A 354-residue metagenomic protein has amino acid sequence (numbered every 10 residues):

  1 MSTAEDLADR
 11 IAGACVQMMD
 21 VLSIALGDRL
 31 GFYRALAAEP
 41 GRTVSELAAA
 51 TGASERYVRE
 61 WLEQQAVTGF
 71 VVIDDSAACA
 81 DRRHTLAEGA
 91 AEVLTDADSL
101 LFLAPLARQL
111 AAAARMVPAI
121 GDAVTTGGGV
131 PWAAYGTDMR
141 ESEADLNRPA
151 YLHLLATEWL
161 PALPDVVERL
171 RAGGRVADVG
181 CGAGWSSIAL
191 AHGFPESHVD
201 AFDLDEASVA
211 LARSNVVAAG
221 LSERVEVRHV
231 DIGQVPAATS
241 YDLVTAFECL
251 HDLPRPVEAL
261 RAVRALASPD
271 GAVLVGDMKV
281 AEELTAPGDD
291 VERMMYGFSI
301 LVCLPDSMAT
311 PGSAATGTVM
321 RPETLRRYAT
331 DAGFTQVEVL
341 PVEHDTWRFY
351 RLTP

Functional and structural regions predicted by a protein language model:
G13-G27, A35, R59, Q64-G174: Conserved Class I S-adenosyl-L-methionine-dependent methyltransferase catalytic core
L36-P40, A191: Short helix-to-turn junction characteristic of helix-turn-helix DNA-binding domains, especially the helix
V44-A50: A short acidic, leucine-rich amphipathic alpha-helix
R115-L260: Conserved adenosyl
R175, G271-A272: Short glycine-centered segments of the SAM/dcSAM-binding site in methyltransferase folds
V257-P269: A short glycine-rich, Lys/Arg-flanked "PGG" loop and its adjoining helix->strand segment in the class I
G276-D331, E338: C-terminal alpha-helical "lid/dimerization" subdomain adjacent to the S-adenosyl-L-methionine
A332-P354: Core SAM-dependent methyltransferase catalytic element
